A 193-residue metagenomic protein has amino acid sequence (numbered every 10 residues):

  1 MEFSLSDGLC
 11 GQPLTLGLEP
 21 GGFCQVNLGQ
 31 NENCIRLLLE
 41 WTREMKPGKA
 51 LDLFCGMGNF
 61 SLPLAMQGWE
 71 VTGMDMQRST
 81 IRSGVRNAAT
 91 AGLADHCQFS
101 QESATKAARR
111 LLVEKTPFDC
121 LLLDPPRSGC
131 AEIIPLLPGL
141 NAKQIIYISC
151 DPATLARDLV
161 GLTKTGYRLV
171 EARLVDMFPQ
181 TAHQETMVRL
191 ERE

Functional and structural regions predicted by a protein language model:
M1-E193: Rossmann-like S-adenosyl-L-methionine
